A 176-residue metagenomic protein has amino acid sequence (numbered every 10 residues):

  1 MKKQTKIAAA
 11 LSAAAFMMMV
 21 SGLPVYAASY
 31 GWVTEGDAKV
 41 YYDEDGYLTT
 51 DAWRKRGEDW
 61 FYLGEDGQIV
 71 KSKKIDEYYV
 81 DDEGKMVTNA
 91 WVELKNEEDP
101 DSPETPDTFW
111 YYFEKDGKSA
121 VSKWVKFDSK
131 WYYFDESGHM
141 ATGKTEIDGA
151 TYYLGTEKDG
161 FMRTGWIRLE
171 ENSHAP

Functional and structural regions predicted by a protein language model:
K2-P176: Extracellular adhesion/carbohydrate-binding repeat motifs centered on closely spaced tryptophans
